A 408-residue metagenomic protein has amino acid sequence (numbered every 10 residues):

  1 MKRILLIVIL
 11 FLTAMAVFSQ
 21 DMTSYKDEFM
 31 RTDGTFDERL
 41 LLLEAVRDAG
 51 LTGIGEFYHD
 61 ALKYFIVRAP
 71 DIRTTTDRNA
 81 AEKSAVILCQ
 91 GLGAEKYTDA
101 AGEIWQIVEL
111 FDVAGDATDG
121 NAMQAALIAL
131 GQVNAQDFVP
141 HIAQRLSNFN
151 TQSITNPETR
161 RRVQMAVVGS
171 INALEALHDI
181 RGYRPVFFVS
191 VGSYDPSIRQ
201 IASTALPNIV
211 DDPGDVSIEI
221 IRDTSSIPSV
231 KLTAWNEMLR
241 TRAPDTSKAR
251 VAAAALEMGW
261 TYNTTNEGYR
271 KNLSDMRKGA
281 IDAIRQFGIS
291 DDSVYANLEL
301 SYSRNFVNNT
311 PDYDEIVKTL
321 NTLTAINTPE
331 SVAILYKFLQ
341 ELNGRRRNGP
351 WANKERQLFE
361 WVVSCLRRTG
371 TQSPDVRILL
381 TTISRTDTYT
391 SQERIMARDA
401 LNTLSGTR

Functional and structural regions predicted by a protein language model:
I4-T13: Sec-dependent N-terminal signal peptides
T13-S19: Sec/Tat signal peptide C-region and signal peptidase I cleavage site
Q20-M30, L51-R73, E95-V113, A135-N156 (+7 more regions): Amphipathic alpha-helical scaffolding segments comprising HEAT/armadillo-like alpha-solenoid repeats
T32-G34: N-terminal alpha-helical scaffolding segments that mark the starts of alpha-solenoid/helical-repeat architectures
F36-G53, R73-T98, D119-Q136, T155-D179 (+7 more regions): Structural detector for internal amphipathic alpha-helices that build alpha-solenoid repeat scaffolds
S193-Y194, T388-Y389: Short coil/turn segments at helix-helix junctions and helix-capping linkers within large alpha-helical proteins
R377-T382, Y389-I395: Alpha-solenoid helical-repeat scaffold
